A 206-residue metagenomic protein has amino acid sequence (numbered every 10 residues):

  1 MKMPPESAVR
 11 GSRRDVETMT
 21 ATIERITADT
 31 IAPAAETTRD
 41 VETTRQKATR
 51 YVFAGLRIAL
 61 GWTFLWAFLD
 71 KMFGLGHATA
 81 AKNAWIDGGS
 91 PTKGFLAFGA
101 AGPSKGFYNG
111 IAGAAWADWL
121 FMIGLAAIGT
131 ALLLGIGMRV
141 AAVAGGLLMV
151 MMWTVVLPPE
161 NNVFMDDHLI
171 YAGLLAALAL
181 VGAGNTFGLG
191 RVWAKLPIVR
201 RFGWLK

Functional and structural regions predicted by a protein language model:
K2-G99, S104-G124, L134-K206: Extended, low-polarity transmembrane helix blocks
A127-A131: Transmembrane-helix motifs of polytopic, lipid-linked glycan transferases
